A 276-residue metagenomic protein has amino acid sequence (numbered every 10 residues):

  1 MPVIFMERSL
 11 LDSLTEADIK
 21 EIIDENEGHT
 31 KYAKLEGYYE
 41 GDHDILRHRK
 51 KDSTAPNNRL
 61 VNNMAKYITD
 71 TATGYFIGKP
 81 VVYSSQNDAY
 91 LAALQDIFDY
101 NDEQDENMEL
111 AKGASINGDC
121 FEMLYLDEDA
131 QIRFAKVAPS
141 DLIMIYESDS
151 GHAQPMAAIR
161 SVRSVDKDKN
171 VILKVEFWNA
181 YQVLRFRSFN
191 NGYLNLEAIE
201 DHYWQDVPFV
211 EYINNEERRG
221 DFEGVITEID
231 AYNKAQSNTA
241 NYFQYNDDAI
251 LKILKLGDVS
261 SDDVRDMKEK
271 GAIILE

Functional and structural regions predicted by a protein language model:
M1-R133: Extended, helix-rich architectural segments
T30-G41, H48-R59, V175-E176, K234-L254 (+1 more regions): Charged, low-complexity, helix/coiled-coil-prone segments
V61, D99-E103, A135-V137, F222 (+1 more regions): A short linear-motif detector with a strong N-terminal bias
L94, E122, A158, I273-L275: Generic structural hydrophobic/aromatic packing signal, biased to beta-strands
A111-I116, S148-G151, D166-K167, D201 (+2 more regions): A general structural signal for short secondary-structure junctions and capping/turn motifs
I116-D119, H152-P155, K268-K270: Short, well-ordered loop/turn elements at secondary-structure boundaries
F121-R218: Extended, regular secondary-structure scaffolds
L196-E276: Extended, charged amphipathic alpha-helical segments
